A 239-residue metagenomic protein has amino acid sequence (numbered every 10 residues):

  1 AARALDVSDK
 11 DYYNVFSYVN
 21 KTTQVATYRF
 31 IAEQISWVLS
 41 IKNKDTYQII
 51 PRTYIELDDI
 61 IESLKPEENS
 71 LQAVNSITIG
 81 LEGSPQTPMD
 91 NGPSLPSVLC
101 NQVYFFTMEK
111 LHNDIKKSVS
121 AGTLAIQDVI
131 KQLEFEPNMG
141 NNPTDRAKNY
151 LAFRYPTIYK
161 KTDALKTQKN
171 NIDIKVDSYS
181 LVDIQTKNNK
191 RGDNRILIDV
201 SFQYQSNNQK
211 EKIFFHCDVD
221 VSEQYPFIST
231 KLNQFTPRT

Functional and structural regions predicted by a protein language model:
A1-K131: Extended, non-transmembrane interaction/recognition domains
Y12-Y13, Y18, Y28-F30, Y47 (+10 more regions): Sequence-level detector for tyrosine residue identity
V19, I61-L64, L151, Y155 (+1 more regions): Hydrophobic, Leu/Ile/Phe/Ala-enriched alpha-helical segments that form helix-helix packing faces
A32, N43, E62, L111 (+3 more regions): Generic detector of ordered, mature protein regions
L95, S178, D183, R195-D199 (+1 more regions): Short, well-ordered strand-loop elements centered on a beta-strand within folded domains, enriched for acidic residues
Q102-K210: Long, positively charged binding patches that form subdomain-scale interaction surfaces for polyanionic ligands
Y204-N233: A short, surface-exposed beta-strand/turn
